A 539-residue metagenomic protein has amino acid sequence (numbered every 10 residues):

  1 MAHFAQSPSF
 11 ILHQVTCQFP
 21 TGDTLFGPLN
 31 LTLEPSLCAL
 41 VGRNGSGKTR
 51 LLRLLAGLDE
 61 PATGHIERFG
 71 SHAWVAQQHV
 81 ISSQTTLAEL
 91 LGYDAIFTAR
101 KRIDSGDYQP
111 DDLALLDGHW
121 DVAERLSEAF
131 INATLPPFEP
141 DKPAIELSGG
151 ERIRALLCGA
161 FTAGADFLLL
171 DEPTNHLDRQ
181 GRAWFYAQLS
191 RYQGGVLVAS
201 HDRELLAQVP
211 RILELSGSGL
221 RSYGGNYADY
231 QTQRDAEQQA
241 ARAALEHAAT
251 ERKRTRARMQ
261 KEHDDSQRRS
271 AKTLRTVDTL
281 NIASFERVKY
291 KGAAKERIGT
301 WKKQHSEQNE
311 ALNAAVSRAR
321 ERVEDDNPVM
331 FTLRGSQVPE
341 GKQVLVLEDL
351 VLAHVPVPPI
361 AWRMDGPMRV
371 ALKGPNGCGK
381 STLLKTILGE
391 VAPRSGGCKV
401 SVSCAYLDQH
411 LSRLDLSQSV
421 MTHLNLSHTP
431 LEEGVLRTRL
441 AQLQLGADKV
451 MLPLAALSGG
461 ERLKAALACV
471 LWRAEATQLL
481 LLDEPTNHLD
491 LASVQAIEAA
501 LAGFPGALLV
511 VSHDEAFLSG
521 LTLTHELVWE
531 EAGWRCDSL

Functional and structural regions predicted by a protein language model:
A2-Q18, I96-I153, Q233-H354: Coupling and communication elements adjacent to P-loop NTPase active sites across diverse families
L12-V15, T24-S36, G64, L347-D365 (+1 more regions): Conserved beta-strand
L37-C38, R50-D111, G366-C378, T382-G434 (+2 more regions): ABC ATPase nucleotide-binding domain signature region
A39, R152-A160, W184, A371 (+2 more regions): ABC ATPase nucleotide-binding domain "signature" region
I81-E146, D408-Q478, E484-N487: ABC-family P-loop ATPase nucleotide-binding domains
L168-E172, L177, L407, L479-E484 (+1 more regions): Catalytic Walker B motif of ABC-type/P-loop ATPase nucleotide-binding domains
D178-A187, N487-A499, A516: Conserved D-loop/post-Walker B switch-helix segment of ABC ATPase nucleotide-binding domains
D202-Q208, D229, E515-G520: Conserved H-loop
